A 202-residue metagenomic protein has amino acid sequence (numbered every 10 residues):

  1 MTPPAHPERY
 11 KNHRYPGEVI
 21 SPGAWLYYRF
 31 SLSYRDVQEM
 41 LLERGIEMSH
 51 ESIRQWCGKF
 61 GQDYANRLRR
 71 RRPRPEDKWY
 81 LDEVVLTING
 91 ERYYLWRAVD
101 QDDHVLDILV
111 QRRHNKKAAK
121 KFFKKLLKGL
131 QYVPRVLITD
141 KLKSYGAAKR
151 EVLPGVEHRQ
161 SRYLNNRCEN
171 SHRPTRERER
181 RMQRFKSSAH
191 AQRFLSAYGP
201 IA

Functional and structural regions predicted by a protein language model:
M1-A202: Residue-level recognition of single "structural anchor" positions that define or cap local secondary structure
